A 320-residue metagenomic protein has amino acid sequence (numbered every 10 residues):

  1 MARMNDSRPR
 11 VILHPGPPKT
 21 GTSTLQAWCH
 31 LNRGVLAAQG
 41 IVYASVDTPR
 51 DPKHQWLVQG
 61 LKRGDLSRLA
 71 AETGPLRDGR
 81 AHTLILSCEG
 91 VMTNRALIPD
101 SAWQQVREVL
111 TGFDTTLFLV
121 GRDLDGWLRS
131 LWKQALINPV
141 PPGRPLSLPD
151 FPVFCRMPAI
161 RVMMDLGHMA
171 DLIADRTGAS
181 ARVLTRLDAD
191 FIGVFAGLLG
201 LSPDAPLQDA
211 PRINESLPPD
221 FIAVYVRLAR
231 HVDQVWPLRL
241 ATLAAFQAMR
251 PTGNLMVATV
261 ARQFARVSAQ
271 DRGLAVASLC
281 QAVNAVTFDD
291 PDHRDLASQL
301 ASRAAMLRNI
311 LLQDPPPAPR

Functional and structural regions predicted by a protein language model:
A2-R320: Anion-recognition interface
